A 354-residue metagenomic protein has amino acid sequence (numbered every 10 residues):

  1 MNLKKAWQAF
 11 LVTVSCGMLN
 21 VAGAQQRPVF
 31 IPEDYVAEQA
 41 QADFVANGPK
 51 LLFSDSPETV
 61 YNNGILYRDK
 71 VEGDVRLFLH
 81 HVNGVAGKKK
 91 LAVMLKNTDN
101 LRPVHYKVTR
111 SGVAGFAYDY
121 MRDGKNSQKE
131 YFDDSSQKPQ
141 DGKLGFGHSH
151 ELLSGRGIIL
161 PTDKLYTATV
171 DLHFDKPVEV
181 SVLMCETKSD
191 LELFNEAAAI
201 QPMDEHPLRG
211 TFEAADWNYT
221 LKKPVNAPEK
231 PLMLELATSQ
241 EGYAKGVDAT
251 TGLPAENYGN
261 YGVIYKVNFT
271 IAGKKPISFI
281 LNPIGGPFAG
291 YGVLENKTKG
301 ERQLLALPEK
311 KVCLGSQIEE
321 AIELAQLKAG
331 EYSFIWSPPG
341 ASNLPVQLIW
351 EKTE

Functional and structural regions predicted by a protein language model:
M1-F10: Bacterial N-terminal signal peptides that target proteins for export
Q26-R68, E205-G242: A eukaryote-biased signal for short, well-structured alpha-helical docking elements
R27-I31, I271-E354: C-terminal functional regions that serve as terminal interaction/effector modules
H81-G87, M94-P103, V108, L172-F174 (+2 more regions): Asparagine-centered strand-capping/turn motif at beta-strand->loop junctions
N83, N100-G124, F279-G290: Short acidic, flexible loop segments centered on an aromatic residue
G84-A92, K164-A168, Y261-V267, G330: Short, solvent-exposed loop/turn segments enriched in Ser/Thr/Gly
D123-D163, Q303-A329: Intrinsically disordered, low-complexity Pro/Gly/Ser/Thr-rich segments with frequent PxxP/GP/PP motifs and embedded
I158-E196, L344-T353: Terminal connector regions
